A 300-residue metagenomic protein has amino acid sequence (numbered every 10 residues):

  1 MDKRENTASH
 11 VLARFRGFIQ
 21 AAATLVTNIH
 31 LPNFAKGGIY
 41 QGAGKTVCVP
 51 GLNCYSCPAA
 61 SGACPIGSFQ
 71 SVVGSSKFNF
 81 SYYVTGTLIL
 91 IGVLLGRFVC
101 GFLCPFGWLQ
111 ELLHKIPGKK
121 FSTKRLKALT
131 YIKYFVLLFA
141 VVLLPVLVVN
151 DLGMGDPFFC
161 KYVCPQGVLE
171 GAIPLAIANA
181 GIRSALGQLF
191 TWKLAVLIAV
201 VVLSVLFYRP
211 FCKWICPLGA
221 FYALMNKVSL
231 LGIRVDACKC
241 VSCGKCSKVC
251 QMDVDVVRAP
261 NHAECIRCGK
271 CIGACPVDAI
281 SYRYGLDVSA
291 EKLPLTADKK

Functional and structural regions predicted by a protein language model:
M1-V257, A263-K300: Non-ligating segments of multi-cofactor redox enzymes
